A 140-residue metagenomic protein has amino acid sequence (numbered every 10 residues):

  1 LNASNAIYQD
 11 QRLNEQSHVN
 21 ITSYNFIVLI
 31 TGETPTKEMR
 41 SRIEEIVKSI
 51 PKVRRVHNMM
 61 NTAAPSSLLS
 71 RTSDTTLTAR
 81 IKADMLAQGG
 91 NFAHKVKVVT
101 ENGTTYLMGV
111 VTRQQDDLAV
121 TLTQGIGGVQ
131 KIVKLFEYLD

Functional and structural regions predicted by a protein language model:
L1-D140: N-terminal targeting leaders
